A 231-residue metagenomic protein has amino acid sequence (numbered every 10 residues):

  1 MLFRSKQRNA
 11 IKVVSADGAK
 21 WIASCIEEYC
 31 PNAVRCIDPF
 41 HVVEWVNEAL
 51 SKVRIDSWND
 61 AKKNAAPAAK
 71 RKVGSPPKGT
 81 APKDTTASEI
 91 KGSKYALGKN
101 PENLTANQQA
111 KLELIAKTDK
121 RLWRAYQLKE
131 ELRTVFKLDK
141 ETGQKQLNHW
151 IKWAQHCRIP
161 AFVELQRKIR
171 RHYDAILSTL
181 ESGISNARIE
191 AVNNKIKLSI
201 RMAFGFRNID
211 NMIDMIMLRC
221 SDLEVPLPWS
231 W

Functional and structural regions predicted by a protein language model:
M1, K6-V34, V43, K63-W231: Acidic/histidine-rich catalytic cores and adjacent linkers of DNA breakage/strand-transfer/modification proteins
I37-D38: General beta-strand structural signal in soluble alpha/beta enzymes
V42-A66: Short alpha-helix plus adjacent loop in nuclease-associated cores
